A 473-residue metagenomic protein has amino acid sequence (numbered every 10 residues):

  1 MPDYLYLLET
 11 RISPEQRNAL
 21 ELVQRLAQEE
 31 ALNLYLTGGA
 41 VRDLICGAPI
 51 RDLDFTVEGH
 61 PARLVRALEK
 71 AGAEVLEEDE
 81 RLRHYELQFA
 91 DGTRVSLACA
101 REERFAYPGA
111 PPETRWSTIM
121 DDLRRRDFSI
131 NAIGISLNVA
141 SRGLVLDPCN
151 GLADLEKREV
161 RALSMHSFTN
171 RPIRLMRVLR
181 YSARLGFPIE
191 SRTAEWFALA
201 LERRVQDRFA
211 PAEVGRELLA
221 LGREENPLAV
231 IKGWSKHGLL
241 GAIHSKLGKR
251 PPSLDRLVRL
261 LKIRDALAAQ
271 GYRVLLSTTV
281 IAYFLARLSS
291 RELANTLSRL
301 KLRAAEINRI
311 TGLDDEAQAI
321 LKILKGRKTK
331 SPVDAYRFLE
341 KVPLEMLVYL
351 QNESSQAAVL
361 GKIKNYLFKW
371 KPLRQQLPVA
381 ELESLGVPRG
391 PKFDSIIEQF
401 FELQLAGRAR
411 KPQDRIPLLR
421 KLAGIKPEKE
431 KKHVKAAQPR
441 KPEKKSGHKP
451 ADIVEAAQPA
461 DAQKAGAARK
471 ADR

Functional and structural regions predicted by a protein language model:
M1-R473: Catalytic cores of the polymerase beta-like nucleotidyltransferase superfamily and closely associated nucleotide
